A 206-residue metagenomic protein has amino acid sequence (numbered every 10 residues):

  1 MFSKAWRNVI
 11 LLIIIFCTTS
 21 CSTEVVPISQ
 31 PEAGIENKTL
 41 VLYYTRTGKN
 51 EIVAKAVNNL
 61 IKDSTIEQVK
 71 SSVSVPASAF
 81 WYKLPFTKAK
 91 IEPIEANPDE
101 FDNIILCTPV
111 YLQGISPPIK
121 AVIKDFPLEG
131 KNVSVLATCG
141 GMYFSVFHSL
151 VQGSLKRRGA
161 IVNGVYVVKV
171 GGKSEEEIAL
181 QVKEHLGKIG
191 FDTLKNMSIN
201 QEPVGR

Functional and structural regions predicted by a protein language model:
M1-V9: Bacterial N-terminal signal peptides that target proteins for export
V9-T19: Bacterial N-terminal signal peptides
C21-L106, Q113-I115, K120, K124 (+1 more regions): N-terminal beta1-alpha1-beta2 submodule of the flavodoxin-like/Rossmannoid cofactor-binding fold
L40-Y44, L106-V110, A137-M142, K169-K173: Second-shell loop/turn segments in exported
E51, G114-I115, Y143-V146, K173-E176: Extracytoplasmic/secreted cell-surface and envelope-processing proteins
K70-S71, A79, Y166-K173: Short beta->alpha junction loops
P98-D99, K124-G130, R157-R158: Short, conserved loop/helix-junction motifs that constitute active-site signature segments in enzyme catalytic cores
S134-K169: Short, glycine-/small-residue-rich phosphate/pyrophosphate-handling segment
